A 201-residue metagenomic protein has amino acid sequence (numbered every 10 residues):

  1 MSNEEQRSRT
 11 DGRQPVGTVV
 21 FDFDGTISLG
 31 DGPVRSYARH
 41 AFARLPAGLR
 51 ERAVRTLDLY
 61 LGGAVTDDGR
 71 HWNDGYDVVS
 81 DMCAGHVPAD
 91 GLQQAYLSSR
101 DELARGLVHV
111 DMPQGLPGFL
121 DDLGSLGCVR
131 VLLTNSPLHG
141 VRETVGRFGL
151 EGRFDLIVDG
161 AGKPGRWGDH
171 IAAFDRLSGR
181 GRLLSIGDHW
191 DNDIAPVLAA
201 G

Functional and structural regions predicted by a protein language model:
N3-L61: Active-site neighborhood of HAD-like aspartate-dependent phosphohydrolases
P15, V20, L103-V131, G168: Short, acidic loop-to-helix structural element flanking the phosphoryl-transfer center in phosphate-processing enzymes
V20-D22, L133, I186-G187: Generic enzyme active-site microenvironment
G32, G115, S136-P137, G162 (+1 more regions): Short beta->alpha linker loops
R55-R105, Q114-S125: A metal-dependent, Asp-based hydrolase signature
G115-D122, T144, A173, P196: A short acidic, amphipathic alpha-helical/loop segment
V131-L184: Substrate-recognition "cap/lid" segment bordering the active-site pocket of phosphatases
D188-A200: Acidic, divalent-metal-coordinating active-site segment for phosphoryl/phosphodiester hydrolysis, typified by short
